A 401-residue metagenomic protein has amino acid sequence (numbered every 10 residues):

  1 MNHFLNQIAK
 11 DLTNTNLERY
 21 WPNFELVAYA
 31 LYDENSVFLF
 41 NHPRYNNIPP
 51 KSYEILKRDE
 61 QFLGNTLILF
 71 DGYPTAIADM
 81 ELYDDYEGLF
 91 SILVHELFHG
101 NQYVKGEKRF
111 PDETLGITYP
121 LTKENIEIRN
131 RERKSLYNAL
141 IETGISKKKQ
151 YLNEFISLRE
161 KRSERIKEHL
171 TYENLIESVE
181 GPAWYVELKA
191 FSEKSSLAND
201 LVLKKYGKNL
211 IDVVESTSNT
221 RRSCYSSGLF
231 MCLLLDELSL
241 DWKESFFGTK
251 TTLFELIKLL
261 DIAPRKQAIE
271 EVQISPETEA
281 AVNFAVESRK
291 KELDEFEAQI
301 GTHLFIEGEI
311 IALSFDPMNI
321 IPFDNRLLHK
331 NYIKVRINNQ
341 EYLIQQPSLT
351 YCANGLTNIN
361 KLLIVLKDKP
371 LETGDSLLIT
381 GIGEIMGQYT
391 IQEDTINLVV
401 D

Functional and structural regions predicted by a protein language model:
M1-S52, A183, N338: N-terminal mature-domain "stem" immediately C-terminal to a signal peptide or N-terminal signal-anchor/transmembrane
F4, N14-L17, L31, S36-V37 (+1 more regions): Amphipathic alpha-helical interface segments
Q7, D11, E244-D401: Non-catalytic terminal regions of proteins
K51-G72: Catalytic zinc-binding patch centered on the HExxH motif and its immediate surroundings that defines zinc-dependent
A78-L93: Short pre-active-site segment immediately N-terminal to the catalytic Zn-binding motif
S91-V104: Active-site recognition of the HExxH zinc-binding catalytic motif
V104-R162, E173-N199, L203: Post-HExxH zinc-binding segment in Zn-dependent metallohydrolases
E168-S196, G207-K266: Active-site-proximal alpha-helical
